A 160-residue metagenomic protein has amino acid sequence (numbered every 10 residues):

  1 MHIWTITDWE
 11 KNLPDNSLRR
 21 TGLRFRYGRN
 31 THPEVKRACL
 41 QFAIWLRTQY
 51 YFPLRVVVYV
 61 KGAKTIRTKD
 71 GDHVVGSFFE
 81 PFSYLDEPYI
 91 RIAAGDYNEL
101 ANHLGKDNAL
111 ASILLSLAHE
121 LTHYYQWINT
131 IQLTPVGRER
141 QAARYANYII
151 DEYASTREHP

Functional and structural regions predicted by a protein language model:
H2-R24, Y153-P160: Long, well-structured alpha-helical subdomains associated with metal-dependent extracellular/ecto-lumenal hydrolases
R24-T31: Short Lys/Arg-enriched alpha/beta "domain-start" segment
K36-R55: Zn2+-dependent metallopeptidase catalytic core
Q49, Y124, I149-E152: Short alpha-helical functional segments enriched in proximate histidine and acidic residues
T68-L110: Active-site scaffold of zinc-dependent metalloenzymes
L110-L114, R140: Alpha-helical scaffolds flanking conserved acidic
L115-I128: Active-site recognition of the HExxH zinc-binding catalytic motif
P135-P160: Post-HExxH zinc-binding segment in Zn-dependent metallohydrolases
